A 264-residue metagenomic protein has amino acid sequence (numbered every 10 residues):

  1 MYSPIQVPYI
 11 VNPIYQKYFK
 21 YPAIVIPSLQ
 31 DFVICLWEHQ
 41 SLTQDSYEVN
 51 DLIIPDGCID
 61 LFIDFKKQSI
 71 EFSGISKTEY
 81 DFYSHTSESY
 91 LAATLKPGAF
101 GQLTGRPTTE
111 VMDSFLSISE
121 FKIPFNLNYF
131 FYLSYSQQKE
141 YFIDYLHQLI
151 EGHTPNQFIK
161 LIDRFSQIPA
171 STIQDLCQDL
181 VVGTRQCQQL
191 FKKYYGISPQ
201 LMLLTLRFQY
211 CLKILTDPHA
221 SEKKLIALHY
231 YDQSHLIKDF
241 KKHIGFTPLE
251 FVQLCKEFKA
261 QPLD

Functional and structural regions predicted by a protein language model:
M1-I159, F165-Q174, L180-T184, S198 (+3 more regions): Alpha-helical bundle regulatory/interaction domains
Q157, R164, F191-L215, D239 (+1 more regions): Alpha-helical DNA-contacting segments of helix-turn-helix folds
